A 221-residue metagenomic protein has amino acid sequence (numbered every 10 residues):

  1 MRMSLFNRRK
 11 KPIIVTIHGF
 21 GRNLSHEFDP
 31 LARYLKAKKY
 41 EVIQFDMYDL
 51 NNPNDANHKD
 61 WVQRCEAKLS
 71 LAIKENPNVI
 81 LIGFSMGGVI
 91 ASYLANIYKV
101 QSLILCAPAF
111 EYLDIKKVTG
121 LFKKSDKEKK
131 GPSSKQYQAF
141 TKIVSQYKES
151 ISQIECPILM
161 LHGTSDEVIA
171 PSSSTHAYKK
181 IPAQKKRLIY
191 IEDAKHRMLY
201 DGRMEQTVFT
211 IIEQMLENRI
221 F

Functional and structural regions predicted by a protein language model:
R2-L50: Short, surface-exposed "cap/lid" segments of acyl-processing enzymes
G21, S165-I169: Acidic catalytic loop of the alpha/beta-hydrolase fold
F28-D29, C156, A170-K179: Short alpha-helix in the alpha/beta-hydrolase fold that links the catalytic acid
D55, A194-Q206: Catalytic histidine-centered segment of alpha/beta-hydrolase-like enzymes
G83-A91: Gly/Ala-rich beta-loop-alpha elbow adjacent to hydrolase catalytic centers
I104-D114: Active-site nucleophile loop of the alpha/beta-hydrolase fold
I154, M160-H162, D166: Short beta-strand/loop motif that positions the catalytic acidic residue of the alpha/beta-hydrolase fold
T175, K179-R197: Catalytic histidine neighborhood in serine/cysteine hydrolases with alpha/beta-hydrolase-type architecture
